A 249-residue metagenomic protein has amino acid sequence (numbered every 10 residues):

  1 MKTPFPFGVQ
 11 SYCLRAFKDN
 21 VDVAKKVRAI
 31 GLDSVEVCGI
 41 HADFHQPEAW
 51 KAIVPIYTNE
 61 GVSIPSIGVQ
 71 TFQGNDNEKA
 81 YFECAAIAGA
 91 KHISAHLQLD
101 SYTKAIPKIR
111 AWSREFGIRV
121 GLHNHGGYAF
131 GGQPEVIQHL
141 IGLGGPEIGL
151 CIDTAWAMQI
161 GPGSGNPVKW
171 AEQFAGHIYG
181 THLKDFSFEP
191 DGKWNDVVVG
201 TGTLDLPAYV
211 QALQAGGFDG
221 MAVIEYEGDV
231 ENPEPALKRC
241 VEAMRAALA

Functional and structural regions predicted by a protein language model:
M1-D33, N75, A86-G89, Y102 (+1 more regions): Histidine-acidic metal/acid-base catalytic patches
C13, C38-G39, G68, N124: Residue-level recognition of beta-strand->loop/alpha-helix junctions
V21, N59-L150, Q159: Active-site acidic/histidine proton-transfer and metal-coordination neighborhood in alpha/beta enzyme cores
A24, V54, F82, R110 (+1 more regions): Short glycine-/small-residue-rich flexible loop motifs, especially phosphate/cofactor-binding loops
E36-V54: Glycine-rich, proline-tolerant flexible connector loops at the mouths of alpha/beta enzymes
A42-D43, F72, D100, G127-Y128 (+2 more regions): Positions that flank functional sites
D43-Q46, K104, P233: Short, charged/polar "capping" segments at the starts of alpha-helices and the immediately preceding loops
